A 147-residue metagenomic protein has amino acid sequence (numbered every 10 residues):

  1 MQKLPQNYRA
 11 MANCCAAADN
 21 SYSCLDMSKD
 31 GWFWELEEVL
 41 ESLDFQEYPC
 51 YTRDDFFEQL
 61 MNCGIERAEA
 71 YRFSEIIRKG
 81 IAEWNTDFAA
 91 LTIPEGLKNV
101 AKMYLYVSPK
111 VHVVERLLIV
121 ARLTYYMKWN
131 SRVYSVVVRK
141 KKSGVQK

Functional and structural regions predicted by a protein language model:
M1-K147: Noncatalytic, beta-rich nucleic-acid-contacting surfaces in large DNA/RNA-processing enzymes
